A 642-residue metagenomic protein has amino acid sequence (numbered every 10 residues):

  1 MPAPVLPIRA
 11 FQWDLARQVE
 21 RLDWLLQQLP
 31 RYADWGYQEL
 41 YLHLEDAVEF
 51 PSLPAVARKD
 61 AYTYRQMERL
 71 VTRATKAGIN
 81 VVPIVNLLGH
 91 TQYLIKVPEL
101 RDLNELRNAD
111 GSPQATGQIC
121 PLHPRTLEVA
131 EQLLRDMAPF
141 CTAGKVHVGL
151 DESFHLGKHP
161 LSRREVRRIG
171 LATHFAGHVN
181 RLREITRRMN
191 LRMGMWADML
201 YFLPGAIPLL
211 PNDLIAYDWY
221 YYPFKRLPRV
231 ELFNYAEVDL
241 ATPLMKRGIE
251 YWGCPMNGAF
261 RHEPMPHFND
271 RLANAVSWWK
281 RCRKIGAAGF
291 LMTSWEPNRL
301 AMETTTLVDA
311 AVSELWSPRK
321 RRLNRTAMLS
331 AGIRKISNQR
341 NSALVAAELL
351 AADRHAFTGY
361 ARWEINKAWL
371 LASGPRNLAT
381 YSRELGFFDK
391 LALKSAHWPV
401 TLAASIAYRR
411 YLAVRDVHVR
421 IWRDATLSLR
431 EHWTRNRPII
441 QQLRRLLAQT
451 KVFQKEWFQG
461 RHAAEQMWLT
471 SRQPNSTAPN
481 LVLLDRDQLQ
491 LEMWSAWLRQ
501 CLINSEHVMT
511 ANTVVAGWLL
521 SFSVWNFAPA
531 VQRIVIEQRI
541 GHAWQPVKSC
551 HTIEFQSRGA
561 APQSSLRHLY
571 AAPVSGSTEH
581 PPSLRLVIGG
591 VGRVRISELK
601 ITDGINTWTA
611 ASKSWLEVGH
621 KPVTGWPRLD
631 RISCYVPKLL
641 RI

Functional and structural regions predicted by a protein language model:
M1-L29, W35, E39, S112-Q118 (+2 more regions): N-terminal hydrophobic targeting/anchoring segments and the immediately downstream early-domain regions of hydrolases
L6-F11, R31-E45, R73-R107, T142-K145 (+2 more regions): Glycine-rich, aromatic-flanked loop segments that form ligand/cofactor-binding clefts across common enzyme folds
R9, L25-L26, P30, R69-T72 (+5 more regions): Substrate-binding groove of N-acetylhexosamine-processing glycoside hydrolases
Q28-Q66, W252-P255, F260: Aromatic-lined carbohydrate-binding/catalytic grooves of carbohydrate-active enzymes
V48-N86, H178, L182: Aromatic-lined substrate-binding rim segments of carbohydrate-active enzymes
S52-A61, G89-P113, K145, K158-R168 (+2 more regions): Aromatic- and acidic-residue-enriched segments that line the glycan-binding/catalytic groove of carbohydrate-active
L88-D136, E250-G253, L272-V276: Active-site-adjacent "subsite" loops/lids of carbohydrate-active enzymes
N512-K548, L566-I642: Aromatic, loop-rich ligand-recognition surfaces of beta-strand-rich domains
